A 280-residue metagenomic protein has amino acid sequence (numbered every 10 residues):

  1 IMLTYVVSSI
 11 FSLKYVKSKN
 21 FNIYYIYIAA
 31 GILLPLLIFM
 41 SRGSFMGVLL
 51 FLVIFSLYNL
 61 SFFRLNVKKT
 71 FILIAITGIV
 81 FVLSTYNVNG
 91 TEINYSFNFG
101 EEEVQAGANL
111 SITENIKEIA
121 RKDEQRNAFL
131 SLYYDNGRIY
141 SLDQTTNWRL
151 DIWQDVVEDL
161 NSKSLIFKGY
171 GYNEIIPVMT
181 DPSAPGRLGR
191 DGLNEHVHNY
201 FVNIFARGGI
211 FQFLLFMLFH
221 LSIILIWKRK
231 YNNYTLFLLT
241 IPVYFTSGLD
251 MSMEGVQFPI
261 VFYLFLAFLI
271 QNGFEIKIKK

Functional and structural regions predicted by a protein language model:
I1-F62: Alpha-helical transmembrane segments of multi-pass inner-membrane proteins
L3-K17, V53, F211-R229, F265: Hydrophobic, aromatic-rich transmembrane alpha-helices and their immediate juxtamembrane boundary segments
S12-Y27, L60-T70, E174, L221-L238: Membrane-interface helix-loop-helix junctions at transmembrane boundaries of multi-pass membrane enzymes, predominantly
A30-L37, G78-S84, T240-L249: Aromatic-anchored segments of alpha-helical transmembrane domains
I38, N59-Y140, E158-S162: A membrane-periplasm/extracellular boundary helix in multi-pass inner-membrane enzymes that assemble envelope glycans
L52, L236-G248, S252-K280: Transmembrane alpha-helices of multi-pass inner-membrane enzymes
V67-K69, T180-G186, R207-V243: Hydrophobic transmembrane alpha-helices and their immediate junctions
R138-G208: Long extracytoplasmic/lumenal interhelical loops at the membrane interface of multi-pass membrane proteins
